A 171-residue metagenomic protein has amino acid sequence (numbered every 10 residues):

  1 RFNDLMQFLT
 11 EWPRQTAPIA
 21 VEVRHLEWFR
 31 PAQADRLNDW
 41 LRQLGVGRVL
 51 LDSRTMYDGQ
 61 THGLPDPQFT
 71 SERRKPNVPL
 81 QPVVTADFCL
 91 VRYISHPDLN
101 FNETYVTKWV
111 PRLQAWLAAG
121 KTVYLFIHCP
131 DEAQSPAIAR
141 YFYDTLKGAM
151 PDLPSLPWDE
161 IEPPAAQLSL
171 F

Functional and structural regions predicted by a protein language model:
R1-F171: Residues lining hydrophobic/aromatic ligand-binding pockets adjacent to catalytic sites
